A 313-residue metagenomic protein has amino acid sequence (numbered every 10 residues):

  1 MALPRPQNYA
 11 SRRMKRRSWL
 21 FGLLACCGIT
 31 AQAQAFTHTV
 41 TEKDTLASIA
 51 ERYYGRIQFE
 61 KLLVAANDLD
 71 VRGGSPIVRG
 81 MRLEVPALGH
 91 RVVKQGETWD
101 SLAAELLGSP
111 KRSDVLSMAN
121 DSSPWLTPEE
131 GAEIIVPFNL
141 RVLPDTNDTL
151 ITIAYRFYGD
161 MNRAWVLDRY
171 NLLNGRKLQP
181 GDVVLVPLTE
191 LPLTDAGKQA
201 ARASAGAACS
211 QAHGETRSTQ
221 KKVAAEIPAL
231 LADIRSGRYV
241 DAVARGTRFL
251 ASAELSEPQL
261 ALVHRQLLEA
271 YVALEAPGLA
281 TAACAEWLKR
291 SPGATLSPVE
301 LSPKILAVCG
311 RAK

Functional and structural regions predicted by a protein language model:
A33-I57, M81-L107, A132-Y158, T216-Q220: Primarily a LysM-type cell-wall glycan-binding module
R56-H90, K111-P144, M161-Q199, A261 (+1 more regions): Extracellular LysM carbohydrate-binding repeats and other cell-envelope/extracellular binding modules
R141, Q199-A225, E254: TPR-adjacent "capping" and linker segments in tetratricopeptide-repeat scaffold/adaptor proteins
L255-L260, K289-L301: Boundary/linker segments of alpha-helical solenoid repeat arrays
A276-A294: TPR/TPR-like (Sel1-like) alpha-helical repeat modules
